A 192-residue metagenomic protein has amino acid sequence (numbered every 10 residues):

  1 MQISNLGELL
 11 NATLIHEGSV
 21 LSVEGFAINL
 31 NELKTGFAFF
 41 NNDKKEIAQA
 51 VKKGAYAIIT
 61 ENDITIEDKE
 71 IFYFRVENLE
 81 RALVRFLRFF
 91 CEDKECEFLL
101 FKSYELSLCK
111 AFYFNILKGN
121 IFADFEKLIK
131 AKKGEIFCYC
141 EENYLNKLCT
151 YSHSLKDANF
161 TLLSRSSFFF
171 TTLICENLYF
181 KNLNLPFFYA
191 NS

Functional and structural regions predicted by a protein language model:
M1-R85, F89: N-terminal leader/targeting and accessory segments in enzymes
R85-S192: Phosphate-binding loop of NTP-binding sites
